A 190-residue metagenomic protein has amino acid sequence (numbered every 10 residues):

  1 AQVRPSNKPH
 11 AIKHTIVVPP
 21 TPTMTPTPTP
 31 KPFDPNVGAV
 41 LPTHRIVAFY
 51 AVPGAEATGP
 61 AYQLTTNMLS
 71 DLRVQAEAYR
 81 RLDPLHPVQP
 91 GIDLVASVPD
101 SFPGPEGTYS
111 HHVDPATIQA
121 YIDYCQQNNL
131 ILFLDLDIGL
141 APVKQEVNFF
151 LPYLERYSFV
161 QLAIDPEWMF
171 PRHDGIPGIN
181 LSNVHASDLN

Functional and structural regions predicted by a protein language model:
A1-P35: Ser/Thr-rich, Proline-interspersed low-complexity disordered segments
V18-P22, A61-T65, F133-L136: N-terminal start-of-chain detector that recognizes signal peptides and the immediate post-cleavage beginning
T25-T29, L69-L72, L140-V143: A short linear-motif detector with a strong N-terminal bias
K31-A96, Y124: Catalytic domains of carbohydrate-active enzymes, especially glycoside hydrolases
A57, A61, V98-S110, R172-L181: Surface-exposed, active-site-proximal loop segments in enzymatic domains
Q63-N67, Y109-V113, A141-Q145, N180-D188: Alpha-helix N-cap and loop-to-helix initiation/capping positions
A78, L82, P87-W168: Substrate-binding cleft of extracellular glycoside hydrolase catalytic domains
P166-N190: Substrate-binding surface in catalytic domains of secreted glycosidases
